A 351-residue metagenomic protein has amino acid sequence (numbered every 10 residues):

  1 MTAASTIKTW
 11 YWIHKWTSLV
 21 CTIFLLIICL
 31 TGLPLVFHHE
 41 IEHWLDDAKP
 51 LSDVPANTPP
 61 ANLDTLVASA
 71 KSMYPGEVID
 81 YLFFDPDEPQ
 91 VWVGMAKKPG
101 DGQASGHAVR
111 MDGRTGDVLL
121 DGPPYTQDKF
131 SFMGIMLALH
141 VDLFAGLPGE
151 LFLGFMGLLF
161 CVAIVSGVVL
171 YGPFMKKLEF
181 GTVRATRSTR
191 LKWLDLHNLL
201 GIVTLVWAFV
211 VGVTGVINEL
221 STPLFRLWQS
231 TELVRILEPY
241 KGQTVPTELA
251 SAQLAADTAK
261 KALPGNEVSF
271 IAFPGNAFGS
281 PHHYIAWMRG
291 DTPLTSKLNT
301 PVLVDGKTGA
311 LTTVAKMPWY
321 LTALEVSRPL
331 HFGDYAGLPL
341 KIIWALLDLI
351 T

Functional and structural regions predicted by a protein language model:
M1-T351: Conserved histidines in hydrophobic membrane contexts and catalytic metal-binding motifs
